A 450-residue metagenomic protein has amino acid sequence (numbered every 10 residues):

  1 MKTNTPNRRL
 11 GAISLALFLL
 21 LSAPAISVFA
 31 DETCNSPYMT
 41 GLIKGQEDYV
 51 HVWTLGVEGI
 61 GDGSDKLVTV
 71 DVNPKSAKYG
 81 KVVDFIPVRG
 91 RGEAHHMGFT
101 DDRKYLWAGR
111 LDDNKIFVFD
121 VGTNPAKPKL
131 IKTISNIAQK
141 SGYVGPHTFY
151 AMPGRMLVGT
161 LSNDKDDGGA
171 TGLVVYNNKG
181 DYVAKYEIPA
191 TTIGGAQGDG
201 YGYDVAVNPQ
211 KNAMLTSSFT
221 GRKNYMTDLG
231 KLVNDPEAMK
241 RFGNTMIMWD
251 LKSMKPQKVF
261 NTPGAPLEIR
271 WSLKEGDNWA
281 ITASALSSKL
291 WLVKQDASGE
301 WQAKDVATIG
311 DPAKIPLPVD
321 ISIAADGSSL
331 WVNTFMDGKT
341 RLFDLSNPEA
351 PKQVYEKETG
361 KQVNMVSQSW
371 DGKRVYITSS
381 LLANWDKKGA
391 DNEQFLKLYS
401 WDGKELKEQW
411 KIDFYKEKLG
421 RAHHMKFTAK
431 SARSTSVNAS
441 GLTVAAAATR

Functional and structural regions predicted by a protein language model:
T33-G41, D62, R89-D101, A138-M152 (+5 more regions): Beta-rich, blade/repeat-based domains predominating in secreted/periplasmic proteins but also intracellular
G45-D62, G159-A170, S217-R241, T378-L396: Short, conserved, GDST-rich strand-edge loop motifs in beta-rich repeat architectures
V70-K78, V118-P128, V175-D181, L292-Q302 (+2 more regions): Short loop/turn segments immediately following beta-strands, especially the blade-tip and inter-blade linker loops
Y79-T148: Blade-loop segments of beta-propeller domains
V82-V88, K129-Q139, Y182-G195, K255-F260 (+3 more regions): A short beta-strand motif characteristic of beta-propeller blades
T100, G195-F343: Beta-propeller domains
G122-P209: Asp-box/WD-like beta-propeller blade repeats and closely related beta-sheet repeat scaffolds
A313-L396: Loop/turn-rich, solvent-exposed surfaces of beta-rich toroidal or solenoidal domains
